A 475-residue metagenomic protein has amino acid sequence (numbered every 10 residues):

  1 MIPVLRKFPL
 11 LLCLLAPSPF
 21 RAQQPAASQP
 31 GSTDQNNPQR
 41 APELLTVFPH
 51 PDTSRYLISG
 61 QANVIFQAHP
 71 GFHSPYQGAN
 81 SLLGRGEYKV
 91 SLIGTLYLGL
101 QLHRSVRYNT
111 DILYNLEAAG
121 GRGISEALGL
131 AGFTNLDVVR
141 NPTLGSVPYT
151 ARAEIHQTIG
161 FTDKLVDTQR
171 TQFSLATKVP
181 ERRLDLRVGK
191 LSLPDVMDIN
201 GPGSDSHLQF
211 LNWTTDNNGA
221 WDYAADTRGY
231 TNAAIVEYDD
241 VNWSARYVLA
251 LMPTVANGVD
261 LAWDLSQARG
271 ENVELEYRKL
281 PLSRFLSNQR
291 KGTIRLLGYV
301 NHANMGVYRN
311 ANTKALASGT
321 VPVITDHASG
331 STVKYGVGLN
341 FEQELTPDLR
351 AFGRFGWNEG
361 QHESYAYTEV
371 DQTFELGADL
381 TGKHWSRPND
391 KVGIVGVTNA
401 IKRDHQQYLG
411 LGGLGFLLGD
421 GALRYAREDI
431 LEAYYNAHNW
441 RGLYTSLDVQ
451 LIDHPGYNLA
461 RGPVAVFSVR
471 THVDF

Functional and structural regions predicted by a protein language model:
A26, R152-K164, I394, P463-F475: Outer-membrane beta-barrel "beta-signal"
T46-I58, P70-G71, G99-I112, G160-R183 (+6 more regions): Short loop/turn motifs that connect adjacent beta-strands in outer-membrane beta-barrel proteins
Y56, V90-L96, Y149-I155, L184 (+7 more regions): Hydrophobic, lipid-facing positions within transmembrane beta-strands of outer-membrane proteins
A62-A68, Y114-A118, L186-K190, Y247-L251 (+8 more regions): Transmembrane beta-barrel strands of outer-membrane/channel proteins
L100-R104, Q157-I159, K190, E237-D240 (+6 more regions): Residue-level signature of outer-membrane beta-barrel architecture
L128-G145, Y149, T162-E274, G413-L423: Surface-exposed coil loops of outer-membrane beta-barrel proteins
W213-F341, T346-A351, F355-H362, E369 (+2 more regions): Signature for the C-terminal beta-barrel architecture of outer-membrane proteins
E276-Y277, L297, N301-S331, F352 (+1 more regions): Outer membrane beta-barrel transmembrane domains
